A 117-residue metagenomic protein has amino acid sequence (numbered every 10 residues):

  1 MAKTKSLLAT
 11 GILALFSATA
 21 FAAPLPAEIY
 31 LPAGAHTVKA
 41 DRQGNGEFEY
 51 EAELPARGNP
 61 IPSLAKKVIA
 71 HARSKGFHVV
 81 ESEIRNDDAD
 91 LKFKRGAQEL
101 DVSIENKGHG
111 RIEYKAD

Functional and structural regions predicted by a protein language model:
M1-G11: Bacterial N-terminal signal peptides that target proteins for export
L13-F21: Hydrophobic h-region of N-terminal signal peptides that target proteins for export in Gram-negative bacteria
F21-P60, E81: Compositionally biased P/S/T/G-rich terminal and signal peptide-adjacent segments that lie outside catalytic cores
E28-L31, I69, V79, L91 (+1 more regions): Mature, folded catalytic cores of secreted/periplasmic enzymes
N45-E51, D88-D90, K107-R111: A generic structural signal for beta-strand entry/edge sites
G58-V79: Amphipathic alpha-helical segments
H78-K94: Short Gly/Thr-rich strand-loop-strand
D90-K107, E113-D117: Short, exposed beta-strand-loop hairpins at the edges of beta-sheets in extracellular/periplasmic proteins
